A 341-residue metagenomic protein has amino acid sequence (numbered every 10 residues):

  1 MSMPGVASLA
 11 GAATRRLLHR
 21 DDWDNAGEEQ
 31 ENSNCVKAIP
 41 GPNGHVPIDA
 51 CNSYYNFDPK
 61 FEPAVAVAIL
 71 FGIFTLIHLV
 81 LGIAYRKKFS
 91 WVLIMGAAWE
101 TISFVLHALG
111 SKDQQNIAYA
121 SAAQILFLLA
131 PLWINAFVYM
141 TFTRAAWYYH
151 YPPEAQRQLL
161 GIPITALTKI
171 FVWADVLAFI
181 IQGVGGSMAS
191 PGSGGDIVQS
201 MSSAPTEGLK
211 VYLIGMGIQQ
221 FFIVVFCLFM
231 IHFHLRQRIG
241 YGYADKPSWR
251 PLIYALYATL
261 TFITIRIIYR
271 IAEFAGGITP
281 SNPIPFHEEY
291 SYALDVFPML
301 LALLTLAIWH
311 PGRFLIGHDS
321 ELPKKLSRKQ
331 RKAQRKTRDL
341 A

Functional and structural regions predicted by a protein language model:
M1-G41, E154-I162, L235-G242, K246-S248 (+1 more regions): Intrinsically disordered, low-complexity terminal tails of fungal membrane proteins
M3-G5, G11-N135, R144-W147, L159-T165: Membrane-proximal first intracellular loop
A64-I73, E100-H107, A118-M230: Membrane-embedded alpha-helical bundle segments of multi-pass proteins
I73-M95, M140-A174, M230-T261, G312-P323: Helix-loop boundary elements of multi-pass alpha-helical membrane proteins
I77-A84, L106, G185-M188, V225-H232 (+3 more regions): Residue-level signal for alpha-helical transmembrane segments in multi-pass membrane proteins
R86-K87, N116, D196, M201 (+2 more regions): Short, solvent-exposed helix-helix connector turns and helix-capping sites enriched in acidic/polar residues
G110-S111, A120-I134, Q182, P205-I223 (+1 more regions): Extracellular loop 3-seventh transmembrane helix
